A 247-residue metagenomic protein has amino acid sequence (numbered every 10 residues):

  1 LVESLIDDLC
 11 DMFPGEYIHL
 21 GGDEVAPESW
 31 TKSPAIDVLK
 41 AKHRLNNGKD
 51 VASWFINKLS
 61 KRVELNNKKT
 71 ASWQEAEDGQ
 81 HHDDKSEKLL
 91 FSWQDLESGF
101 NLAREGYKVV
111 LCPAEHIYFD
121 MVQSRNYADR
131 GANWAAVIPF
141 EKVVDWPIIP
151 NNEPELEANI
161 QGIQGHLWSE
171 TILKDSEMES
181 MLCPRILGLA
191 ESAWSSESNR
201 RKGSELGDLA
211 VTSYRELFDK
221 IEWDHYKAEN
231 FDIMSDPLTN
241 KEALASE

Functional and structural regions predicted by a protein language model:
L1-K88, W93-G106: Active-site neighborhood of glycoside hydrolase catalytic domains
T70-K88, S92-E247: Flexible, acidic glycine-rich loops studded with aromatic residues
